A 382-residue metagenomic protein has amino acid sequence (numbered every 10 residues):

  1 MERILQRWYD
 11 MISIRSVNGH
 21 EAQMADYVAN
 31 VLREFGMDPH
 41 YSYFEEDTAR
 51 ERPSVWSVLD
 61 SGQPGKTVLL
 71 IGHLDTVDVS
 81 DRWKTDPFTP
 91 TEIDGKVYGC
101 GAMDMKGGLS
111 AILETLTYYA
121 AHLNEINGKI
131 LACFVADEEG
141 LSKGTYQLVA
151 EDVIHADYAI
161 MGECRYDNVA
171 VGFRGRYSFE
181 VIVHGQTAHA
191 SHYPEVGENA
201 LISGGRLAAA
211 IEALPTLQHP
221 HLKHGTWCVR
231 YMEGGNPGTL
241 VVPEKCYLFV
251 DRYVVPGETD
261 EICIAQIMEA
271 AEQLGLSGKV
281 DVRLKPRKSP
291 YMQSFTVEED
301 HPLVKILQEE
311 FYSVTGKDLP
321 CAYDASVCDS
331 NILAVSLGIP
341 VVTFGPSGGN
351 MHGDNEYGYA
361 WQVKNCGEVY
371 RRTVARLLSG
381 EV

Functional and structural regions predicted by a protein language model:
M1-V97, A121, E125-I126, S330: Acidic/His- and Gly-rich active-site-bordering loop/insert found across diverse amide/peptide-bond hydrolases
M11, R15, E163, G204 (+1 more regions): Residue-level signal for inorganic ion chemistry
V77-I93, G172-V183, E309, V342: Acidic-glycine-rich active-site phosphate/pyrophosphate-binding loop
D78, K96-S110, H189: Glycine/serine-rich anion-binding loops at beta->alpha junctions that coordinate negatively charged ligand groups
R82, I93-G95, T115-L131, I211-P220 (+1 more regions): Phosphate-handling active-site elements
M105-S178, V382: Acidic/histidine-rich catalytic neighborhood of metal-dependent amide-processing enzymes
V171, E180-V382: Metal-dependent amide/peptide-bond hydrolase catalytic core, centered on the "pita-bread" metallohydrolase fold
